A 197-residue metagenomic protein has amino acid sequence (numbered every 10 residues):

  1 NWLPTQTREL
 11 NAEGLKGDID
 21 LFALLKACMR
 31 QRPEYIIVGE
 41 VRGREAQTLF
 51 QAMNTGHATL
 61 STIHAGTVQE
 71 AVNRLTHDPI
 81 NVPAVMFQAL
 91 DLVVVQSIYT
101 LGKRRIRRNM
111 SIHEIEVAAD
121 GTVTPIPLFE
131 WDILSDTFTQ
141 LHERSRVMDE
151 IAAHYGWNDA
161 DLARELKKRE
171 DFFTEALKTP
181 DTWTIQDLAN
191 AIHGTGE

Functional and structural regions predicted by a protein language model:
N1-Y99: Switch/coupling sub-region of P-loop NTPases
K16-I19, G66, E143, W157 (+1 more regions): Short coil/turn linker and secondary-structure boundary residues
K26, G156-A163, T184, E197: Intrinsic structural disorder
H64-A65, F87, R105-M110, I126 (+1 more regions): Composition- and surface-driven signal marking solvent-exposed, interaction-prone regions in large proteins
H77, Q96, A118, K178-T179 (+1 more regions): A structural signal for alpha-helix termini and helix-coil/disorder junctions
V82-M86, A160-L162, Q186: Short, surface-exposed acidic
L92-T174: Conserved P-loop NTPase
K168-E197: Terminal-proximal interaction/regulatory segments of ATP-powered molecular machines
